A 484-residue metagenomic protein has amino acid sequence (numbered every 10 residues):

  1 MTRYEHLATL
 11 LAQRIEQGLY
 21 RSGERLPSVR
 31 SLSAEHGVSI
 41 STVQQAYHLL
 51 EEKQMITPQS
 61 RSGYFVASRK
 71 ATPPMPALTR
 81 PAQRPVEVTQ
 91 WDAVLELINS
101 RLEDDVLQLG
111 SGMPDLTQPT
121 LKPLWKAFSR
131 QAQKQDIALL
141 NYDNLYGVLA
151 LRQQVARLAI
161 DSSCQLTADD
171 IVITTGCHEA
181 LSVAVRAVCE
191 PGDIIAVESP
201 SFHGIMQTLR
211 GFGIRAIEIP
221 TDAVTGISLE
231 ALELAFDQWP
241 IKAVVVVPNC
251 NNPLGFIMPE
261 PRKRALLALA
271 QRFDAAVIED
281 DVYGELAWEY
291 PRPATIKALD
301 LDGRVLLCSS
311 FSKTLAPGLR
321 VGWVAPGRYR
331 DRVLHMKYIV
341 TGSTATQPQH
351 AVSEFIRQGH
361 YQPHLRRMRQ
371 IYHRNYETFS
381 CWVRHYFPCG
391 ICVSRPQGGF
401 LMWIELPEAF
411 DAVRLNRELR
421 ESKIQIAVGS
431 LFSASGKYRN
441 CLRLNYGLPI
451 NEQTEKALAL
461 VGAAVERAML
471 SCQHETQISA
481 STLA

Functional and structural regions predicted by a protein language model:
M1-R130, L334, Y338-A345, R366 (+10 more regions): N-terminal basic, amphipathic alpha-helical segments
A8, A12, S182, R186 (+5 more regions): Amphipathic, non-transmembrane alpha-helical secondary structure
Q83-G176, V183, R357, Q425: N-terminal small-domain helix-loop-helix segment of the aminotransferase-like
L124, L301-Q370: Conserved core segment of the aminotransferase class I/II
Q135-F273, G284-L299, Y372, M469-T482: Conserved core of the PLP fold type I
V197, E218, V277-E279, V352 (+1 more regions): Hydrophobic residues in well-ordered beta-strands that form the structural core
L365-I391: Conserved PLP-dependent catalytic core of the aminotransferase class-I/II
